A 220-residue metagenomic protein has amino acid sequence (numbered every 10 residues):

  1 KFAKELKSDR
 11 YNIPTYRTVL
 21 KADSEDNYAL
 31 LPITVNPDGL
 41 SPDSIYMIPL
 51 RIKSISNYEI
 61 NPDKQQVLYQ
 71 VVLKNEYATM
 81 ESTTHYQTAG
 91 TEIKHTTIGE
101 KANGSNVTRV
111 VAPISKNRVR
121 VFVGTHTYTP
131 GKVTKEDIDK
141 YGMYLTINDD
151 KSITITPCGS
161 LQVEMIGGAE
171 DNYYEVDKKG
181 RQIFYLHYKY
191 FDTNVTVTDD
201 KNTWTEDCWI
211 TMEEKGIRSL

Functional and structural regions predicted by a protein language model:
K1-R17, Y28-L220: Intrinsically disordered, low-complexity regulatory regions in eukaryotic proteins
L20-E25: Short, contiguous acidic and Ser/Thr-rich linear segments
